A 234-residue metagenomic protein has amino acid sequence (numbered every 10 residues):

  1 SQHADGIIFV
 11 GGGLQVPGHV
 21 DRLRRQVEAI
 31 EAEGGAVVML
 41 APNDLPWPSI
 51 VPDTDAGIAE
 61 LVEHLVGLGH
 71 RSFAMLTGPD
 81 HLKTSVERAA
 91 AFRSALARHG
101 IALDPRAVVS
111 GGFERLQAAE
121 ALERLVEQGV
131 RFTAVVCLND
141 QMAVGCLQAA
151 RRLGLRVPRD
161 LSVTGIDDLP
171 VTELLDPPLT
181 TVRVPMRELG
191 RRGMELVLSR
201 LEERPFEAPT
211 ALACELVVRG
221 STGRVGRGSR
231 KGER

Functional and structural regions predicted by a protein language model:
H3-I8, G13-R234: Bacterial carbohydrate/catabolite-sensing allosteric modules
